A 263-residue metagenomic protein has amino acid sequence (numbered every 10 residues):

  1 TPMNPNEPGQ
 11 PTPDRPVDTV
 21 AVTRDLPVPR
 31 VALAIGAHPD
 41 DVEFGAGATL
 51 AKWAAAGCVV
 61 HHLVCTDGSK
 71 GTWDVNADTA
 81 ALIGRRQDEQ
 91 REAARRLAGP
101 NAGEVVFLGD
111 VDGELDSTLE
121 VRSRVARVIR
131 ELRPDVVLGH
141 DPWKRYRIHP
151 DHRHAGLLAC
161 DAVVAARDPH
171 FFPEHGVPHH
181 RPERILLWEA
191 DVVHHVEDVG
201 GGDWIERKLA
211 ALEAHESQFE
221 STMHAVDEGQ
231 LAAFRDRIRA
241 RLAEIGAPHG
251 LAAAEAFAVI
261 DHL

Functional and structural regions predicted by a protein language model:
P2-I35, T118-L263: Metal-dependent de-N-acetylase/amidase catalytic core
M3-R133, A258: Active-site rim/loop-helix segments in enzyme catalytic domains that contact anionic ligands
